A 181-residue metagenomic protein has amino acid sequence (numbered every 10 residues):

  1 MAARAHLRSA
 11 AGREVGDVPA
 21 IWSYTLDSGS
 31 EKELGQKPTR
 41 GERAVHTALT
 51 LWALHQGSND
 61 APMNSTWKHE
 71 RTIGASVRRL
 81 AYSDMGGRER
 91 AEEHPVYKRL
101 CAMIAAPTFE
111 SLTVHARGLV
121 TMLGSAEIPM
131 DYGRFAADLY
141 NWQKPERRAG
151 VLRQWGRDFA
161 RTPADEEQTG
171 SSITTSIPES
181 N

Functional and structural regions predicted by a protein language model:
M1-R40, T47: N-terminal domain-start signal
A2-A3, P19-S23, K37, A61-T66 (+2 more regions): Short coil/turn segments at secondary-structure boundaries
R4, V18, W22, E42-A48 (+5 more regions): Short runs of predominantly hydrophobic/aromatic residues within well-ordered alpha helices that form helix-helix
A11, V15-G16, G29-S30, T50-S58 (+2 more regions): Short alpha-helix boundary/capping elements
Y24-S28, T66-S76, G118-M122, A136-W142: Amphipathic alpha-helical scaffolding segments
S30-R79: Aromatic- and glycine-enriched beta-alpha-beta binding-site module
K68-R99: Compact, glycine/acidic-enriched structural inserts
A102-N181: Elongated scaffolding segments in large macromolecular assemblies, built predominantly from amphipathic alpha-helices
